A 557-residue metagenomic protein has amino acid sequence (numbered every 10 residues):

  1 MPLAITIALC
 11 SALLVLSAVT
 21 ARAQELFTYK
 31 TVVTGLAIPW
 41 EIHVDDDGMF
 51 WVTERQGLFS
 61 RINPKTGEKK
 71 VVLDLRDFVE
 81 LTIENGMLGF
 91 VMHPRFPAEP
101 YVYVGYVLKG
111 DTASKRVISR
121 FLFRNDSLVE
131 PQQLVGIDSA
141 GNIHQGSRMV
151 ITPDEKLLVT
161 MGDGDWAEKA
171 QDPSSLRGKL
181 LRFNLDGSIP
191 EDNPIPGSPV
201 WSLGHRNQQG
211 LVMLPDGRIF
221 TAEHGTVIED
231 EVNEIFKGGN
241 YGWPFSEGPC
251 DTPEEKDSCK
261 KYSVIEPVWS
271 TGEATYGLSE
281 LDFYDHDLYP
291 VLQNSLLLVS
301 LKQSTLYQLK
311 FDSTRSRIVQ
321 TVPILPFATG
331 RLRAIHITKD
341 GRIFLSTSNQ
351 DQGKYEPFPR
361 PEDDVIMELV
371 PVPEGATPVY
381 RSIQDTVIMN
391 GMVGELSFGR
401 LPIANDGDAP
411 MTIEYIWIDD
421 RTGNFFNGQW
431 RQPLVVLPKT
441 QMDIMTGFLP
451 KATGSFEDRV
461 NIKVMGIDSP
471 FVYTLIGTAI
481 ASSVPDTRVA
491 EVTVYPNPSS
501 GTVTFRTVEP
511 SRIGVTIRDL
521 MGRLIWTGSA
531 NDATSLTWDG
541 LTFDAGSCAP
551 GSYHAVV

Functional and structural regions predicted by a protein language model:
M1-E25: Bacterial Sec-dependent N-terminal signal peptides
Q24-A167, M213, G217-G225, A274-T314 (+3 more regions): Acidic, Gly/Ser/Thr-rich repeat motifs that build Ca2+-stabilized beta-propeller blades
N85-M87, R95-P97, D163-V322, G330 (+3 more regions): Beta-propeller domain segments
E374-D385, I476-Y495: Residue-level detector of functionally pivotal "anchor" positions at catalytic/ligand-binding pockets or at interdomain
T377-P378, G407-M445: Surface-exposed binding patches on compact interaction domains or structured appendages
V393-L401, M442, L449-V460: Short, solvent-exposed loop/turn segments enriched in Ser/Thr/Gly
T412, P438, T487-Y495, S500-V557: C-terminal outer-membrane/trafficking sorting elements
A452-A479: Terminal connector regions
